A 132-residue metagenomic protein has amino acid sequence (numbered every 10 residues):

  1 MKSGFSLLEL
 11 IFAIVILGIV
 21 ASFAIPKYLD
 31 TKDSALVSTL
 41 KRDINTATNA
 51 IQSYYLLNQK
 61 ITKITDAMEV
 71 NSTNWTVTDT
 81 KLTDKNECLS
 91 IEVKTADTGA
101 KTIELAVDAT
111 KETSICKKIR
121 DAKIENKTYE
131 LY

Functional and structural regions predicted by a protein language model:
M1-Y28: N-terminal single-pass transmembrane signal-anchor helix
V15, D30, A35, D79-T80 (+1 more regions): Generic detector of solvent-exposed, compositionally biased contiguous segments
L17-I19, I44-N45, I64-D66: Alpha-helical interaction segments
A24, T31, I51: Conserved alpha-helical elements of the SDR catalytic core
K27-T46: Aliphatic-rich helix starts adjacent to a transmembrane/signal segment
K41-N58: N-terminal alpha-helical signal peptides/signal-anchor transmembrane segments
S53-Y132: Periplasmic/extracellular, small/polar-rich flexible segments of pilin-like filament-forming proteins
